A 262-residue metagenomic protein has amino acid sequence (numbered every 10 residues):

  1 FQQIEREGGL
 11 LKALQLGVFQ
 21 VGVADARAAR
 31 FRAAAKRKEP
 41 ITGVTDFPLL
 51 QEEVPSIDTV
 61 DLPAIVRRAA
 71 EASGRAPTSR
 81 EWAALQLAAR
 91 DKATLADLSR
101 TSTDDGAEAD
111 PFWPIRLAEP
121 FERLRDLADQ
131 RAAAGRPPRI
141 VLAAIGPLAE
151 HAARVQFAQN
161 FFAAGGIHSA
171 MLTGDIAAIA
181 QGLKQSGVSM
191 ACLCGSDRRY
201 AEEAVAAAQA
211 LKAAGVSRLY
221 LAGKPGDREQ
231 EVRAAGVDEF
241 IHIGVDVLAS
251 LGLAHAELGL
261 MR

Functional and structural regions predicted by a protein language model:
F1-R262: Domain-level signal for soluble alpha/beta catalytic cores
